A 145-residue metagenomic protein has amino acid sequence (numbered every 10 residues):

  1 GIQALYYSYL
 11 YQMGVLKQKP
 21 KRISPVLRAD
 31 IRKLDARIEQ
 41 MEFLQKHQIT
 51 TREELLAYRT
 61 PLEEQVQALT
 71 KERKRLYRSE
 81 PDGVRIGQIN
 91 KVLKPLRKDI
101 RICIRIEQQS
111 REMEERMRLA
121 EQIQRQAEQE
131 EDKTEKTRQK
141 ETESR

Functional and structural regions predicted by a protein language model:
G1-R145: Extended intrinsically disordered terminal tails
